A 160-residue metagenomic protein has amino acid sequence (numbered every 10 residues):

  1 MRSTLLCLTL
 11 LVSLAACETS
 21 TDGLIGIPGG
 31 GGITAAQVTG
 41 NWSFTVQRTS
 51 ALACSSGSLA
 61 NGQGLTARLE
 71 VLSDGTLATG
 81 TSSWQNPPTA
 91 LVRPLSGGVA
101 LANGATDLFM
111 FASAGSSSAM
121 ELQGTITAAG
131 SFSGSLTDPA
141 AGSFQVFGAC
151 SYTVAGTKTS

Functional and structural regions predicted by a protein language model:
R2-L8: Sec-dependent signal peptide recognition, specifically the positively charged N-region followed immediately by
L11, L24-G26, E70: Detector for intrinsically disordered, low-structure N-terminal pre-sequences
S13-A16: C-terminal motif of bacterial Sec signal peptides marking the signal peptidase cleavage site
E18-T21: Bacterial signal peptide processing site
I25-G31, R93-G98, S131-S160: Edge beta-strand at a domain terminus
G32-T79, A112-E121, S143-K158: Short, solvent-exposed loop/hinge segments that bridge or flank secondary-structure elements
T49-A51, P87, A129, P139-A141: Short coil/turn motifs at secondary-structure junctions
T76-S133: Contiguous, well-ordered beta-strand patches that form the walls/edges of small beta-barrel/beta-sandwich domains
